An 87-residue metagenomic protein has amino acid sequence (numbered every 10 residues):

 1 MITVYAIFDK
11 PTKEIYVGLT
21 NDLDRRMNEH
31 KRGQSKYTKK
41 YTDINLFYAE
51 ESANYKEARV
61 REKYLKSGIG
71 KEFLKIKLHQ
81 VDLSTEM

Functional and structural regions predicted by a protein language model:
M1-S35, T42-K66, K71, I76-M87: GIY-YIG nuclease catalytic motif and its immediate N-terminal context
